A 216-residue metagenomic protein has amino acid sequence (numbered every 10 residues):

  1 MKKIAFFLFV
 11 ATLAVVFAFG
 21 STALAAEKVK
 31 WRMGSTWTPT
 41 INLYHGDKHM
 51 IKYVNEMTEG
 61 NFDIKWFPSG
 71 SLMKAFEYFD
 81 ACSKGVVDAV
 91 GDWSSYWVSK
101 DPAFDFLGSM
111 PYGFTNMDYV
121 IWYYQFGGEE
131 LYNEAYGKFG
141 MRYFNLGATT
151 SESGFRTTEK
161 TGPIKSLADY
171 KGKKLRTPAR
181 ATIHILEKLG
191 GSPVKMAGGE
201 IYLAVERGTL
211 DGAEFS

Functional and structural regions predicted by a protein language model:
M1-F9: Bacterial N-terminal signal peptides that target proteins for export
A14-A23: C-terminal segment of classical bacterial N-terminal signal peptides
A26-K30: Cleaved targeting-peptide boundary
R32-H49, S69-K74: Extracytoplasmic "Venus flytrap"
S35, W66-P68, W93, A197: Residue-level recognition of beta-strand->loop/alpha-helix junctions
H49, E56-M57, D63-S83, N116: Extracytoplasmic small-molecule ligand-binding "clamshell" domains of the periplasmic binding protein/Venus flytrap
I51-N55, S83, W93-S192, G198 (+1 more regions): Contiguous mixed-secondary-structure segments that line small-molecule binding/active-site clefts of soluble domains
E59-D63, Y78-S95, G191-P193, R207-F215: Alpha-to-beta junction loops
